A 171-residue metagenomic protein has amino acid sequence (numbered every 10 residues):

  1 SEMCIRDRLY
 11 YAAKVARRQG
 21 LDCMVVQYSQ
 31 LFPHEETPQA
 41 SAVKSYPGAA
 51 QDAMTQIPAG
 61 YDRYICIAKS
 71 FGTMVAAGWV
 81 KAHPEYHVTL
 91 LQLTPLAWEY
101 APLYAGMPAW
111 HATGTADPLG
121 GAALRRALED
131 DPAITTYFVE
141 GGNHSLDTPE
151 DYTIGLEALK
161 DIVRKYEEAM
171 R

Functional and structural regions predicted by a protein language model:
M3-C4: Short, small-residue-biased leader/transition segments that mark boundaries at the very start of proteins
R18-H34: Conserved alpha/beta-hydrolase
T37-A59: Alpha/beta-hydrolase active-site loop
I67-A76: Gly/Ala-rich beta-loop-alpha elbow adjacent to hydrolase catalytic centers
E85-A97: A conserved short beta-strand
A105, H111-T113, D117: Short beta-strand/loop motif that positions the catalytic acidic residue of the alpha/beta-hydrolase fold
P118-L124: Conserved alpha/beta-hydrolase "acid-adjacent" motif
G142-E157: Catalytic histidine-centered segment of alpha/beta-hydrolase-like enzymes
